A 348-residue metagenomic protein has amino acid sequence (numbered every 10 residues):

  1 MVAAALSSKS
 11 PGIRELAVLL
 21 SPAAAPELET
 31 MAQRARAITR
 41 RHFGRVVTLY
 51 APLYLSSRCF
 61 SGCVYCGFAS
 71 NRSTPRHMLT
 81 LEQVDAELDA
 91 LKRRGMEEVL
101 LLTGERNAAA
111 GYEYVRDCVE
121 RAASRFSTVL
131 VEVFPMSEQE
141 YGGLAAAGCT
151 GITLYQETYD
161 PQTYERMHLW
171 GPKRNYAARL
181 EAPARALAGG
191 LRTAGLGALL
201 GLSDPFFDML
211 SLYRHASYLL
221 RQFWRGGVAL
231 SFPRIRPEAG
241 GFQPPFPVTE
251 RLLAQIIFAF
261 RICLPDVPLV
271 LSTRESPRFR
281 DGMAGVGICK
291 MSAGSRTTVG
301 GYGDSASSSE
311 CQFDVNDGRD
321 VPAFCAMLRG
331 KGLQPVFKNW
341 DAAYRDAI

Functional and structural regions predicted by a protein language model:
M1-P26, K92, L220-I348: Auxiliary Fe-S-binding modules of radical SAM enzymes
E27-T48: Short, charged low-complexity linear segments at domain edges
A35, C63, L101, L154 (+4 more regions): Conserved, mostly hydrophobic/aromatic
R36-A37, E120, F258: Active-site phosphate/pyrophosphate- and oxyanion-stabilizing loops and adjacent acidic/basic residues in soluble
G44-Q83: Canonical Radical SAM [4Fe-4S] cluster-binding loop centered on the CxxxCxxC motif and its immediate flanking residues
R45-A51, V99, V129-V131, I152-L154 (+4 more regions): Hydrophobic faces of well-ordered beta-strands that scaffold small-molecule active sites in alpha/beta enzyme cores
P52-Y54, G104-R106, E132-M136, E157-Y159 (+4 more regions): Active-site beta-loop-alpha junctions enriched in small/polar residues
R72-L212, Y218: Conserved Radical SAM active-site core
